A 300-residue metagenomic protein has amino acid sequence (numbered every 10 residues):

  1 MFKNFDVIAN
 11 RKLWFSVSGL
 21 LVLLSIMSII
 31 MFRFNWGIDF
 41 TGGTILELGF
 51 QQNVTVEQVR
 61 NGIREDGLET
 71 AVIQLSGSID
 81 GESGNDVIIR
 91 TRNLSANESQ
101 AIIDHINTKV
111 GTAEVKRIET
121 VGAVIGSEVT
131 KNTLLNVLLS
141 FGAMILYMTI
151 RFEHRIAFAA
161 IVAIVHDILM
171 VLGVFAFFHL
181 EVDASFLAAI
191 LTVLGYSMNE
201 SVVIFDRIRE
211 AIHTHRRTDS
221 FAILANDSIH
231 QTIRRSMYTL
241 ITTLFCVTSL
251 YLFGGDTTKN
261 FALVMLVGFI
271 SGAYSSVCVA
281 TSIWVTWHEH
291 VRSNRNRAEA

Functional and structural regions predicted by a protein language model:
M1-A300: A structural signal for conserved, well-ordered secondary-structure elements that form binding/interaction cores
